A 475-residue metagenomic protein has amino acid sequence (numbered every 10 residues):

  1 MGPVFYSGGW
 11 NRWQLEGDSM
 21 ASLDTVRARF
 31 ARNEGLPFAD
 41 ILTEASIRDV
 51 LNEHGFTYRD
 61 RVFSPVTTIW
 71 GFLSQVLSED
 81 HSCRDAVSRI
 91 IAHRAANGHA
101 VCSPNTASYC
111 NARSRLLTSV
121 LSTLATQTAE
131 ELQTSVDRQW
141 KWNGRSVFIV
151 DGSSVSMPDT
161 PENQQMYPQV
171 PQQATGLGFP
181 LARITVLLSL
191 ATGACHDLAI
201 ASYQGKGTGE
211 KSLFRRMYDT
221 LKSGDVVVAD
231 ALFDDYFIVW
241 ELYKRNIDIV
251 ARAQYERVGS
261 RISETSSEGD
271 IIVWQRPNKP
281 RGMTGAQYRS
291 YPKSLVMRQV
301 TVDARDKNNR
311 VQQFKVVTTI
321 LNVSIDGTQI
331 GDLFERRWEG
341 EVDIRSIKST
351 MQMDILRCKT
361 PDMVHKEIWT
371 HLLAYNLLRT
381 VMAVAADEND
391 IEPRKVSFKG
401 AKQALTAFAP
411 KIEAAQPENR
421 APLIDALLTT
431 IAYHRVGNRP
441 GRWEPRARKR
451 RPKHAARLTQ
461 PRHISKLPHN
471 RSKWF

Functional and structural regions predicted by a protein language model:
M1-R89, R113-L116, T123-E131, W142-S146 (+2 more regions): Single, function-defining residue in the core of a domain
I91-H99: Extended, structured, electrostatic nucleic-acid-contact surfaces
H99-T118: Major-groove recognition helix of helix-turn-helix-like DNA-binding domains
Q139: Noncatalytic carbohydrate-binding groove/subsite architecture in carbohydrate-active enzymes
P168: Extracytoplasmic c-type cytochrome modules immediately beyond a signal peptide or single-pass transmembrane anchor
